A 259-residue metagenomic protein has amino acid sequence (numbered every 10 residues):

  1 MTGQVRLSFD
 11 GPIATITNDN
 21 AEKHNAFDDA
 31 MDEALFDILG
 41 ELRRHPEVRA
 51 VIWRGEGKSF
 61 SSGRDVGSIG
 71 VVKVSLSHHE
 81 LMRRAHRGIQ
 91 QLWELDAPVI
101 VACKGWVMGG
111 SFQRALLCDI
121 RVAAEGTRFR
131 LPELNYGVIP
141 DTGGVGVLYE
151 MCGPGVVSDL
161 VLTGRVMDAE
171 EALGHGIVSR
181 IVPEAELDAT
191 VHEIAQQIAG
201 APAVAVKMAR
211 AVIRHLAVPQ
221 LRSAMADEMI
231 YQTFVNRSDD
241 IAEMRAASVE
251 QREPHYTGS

Functional and structural regions predicted by a protein language model:
M1-D19, K23, R165-A199, K207-L216 (+1 more regions): Amphipathic alpha-helical segments at domain termini/boundaries
M1-E56, Q90: Conserved CoA-thioester-binding segment of acyl-CoA-metabolizing enzymes
P12-I13, K58, T127, I230: Beta-strand-connecting loop/turn residues
I16, N20, L35, W53 (+6 more regions): Terminal peptide-recognition signature
G40, E47, G55-Q91, V107 (+1 more regions): Glycine- (often His-adjacent) and acidic-residue-rich active-site loop that binds/positions the CoA thioester
Q90-V204, M229, R237-S238, A242-E243: Crotonase-fold acyl-CoA enzyme core
